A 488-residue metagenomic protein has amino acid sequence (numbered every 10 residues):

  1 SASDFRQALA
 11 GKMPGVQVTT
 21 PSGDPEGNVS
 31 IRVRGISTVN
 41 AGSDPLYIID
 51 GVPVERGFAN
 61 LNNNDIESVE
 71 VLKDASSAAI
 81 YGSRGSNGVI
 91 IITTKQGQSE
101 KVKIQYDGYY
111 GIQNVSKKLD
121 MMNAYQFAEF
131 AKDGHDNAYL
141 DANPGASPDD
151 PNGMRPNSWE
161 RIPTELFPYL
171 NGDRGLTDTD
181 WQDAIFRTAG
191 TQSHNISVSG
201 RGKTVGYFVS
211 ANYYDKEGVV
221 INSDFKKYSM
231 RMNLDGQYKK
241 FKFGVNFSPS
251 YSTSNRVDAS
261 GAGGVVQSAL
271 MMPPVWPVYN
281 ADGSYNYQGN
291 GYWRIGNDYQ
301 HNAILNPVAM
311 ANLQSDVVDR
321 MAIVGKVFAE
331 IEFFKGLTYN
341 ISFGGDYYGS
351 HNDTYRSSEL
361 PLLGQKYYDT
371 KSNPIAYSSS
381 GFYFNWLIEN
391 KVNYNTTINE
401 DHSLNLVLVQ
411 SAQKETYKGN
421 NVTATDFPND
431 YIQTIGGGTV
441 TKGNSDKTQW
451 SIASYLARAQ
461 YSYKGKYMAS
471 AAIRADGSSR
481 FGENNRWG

Functional and structural regions predicted by a protein language model:
S1-R231, D235-Y238, K242-N246, G261-A262 (+1 more regions): Short, small/polar-rich motifs associated with maturation and membrane association, primarily at protein termini
Y47, V278-Y279, Y461: Short aromatic-centered micro-motifs
Q98-D178, G218-F225, S229-V324, N340-S454 (+1 more regions): Surface-exposed loop/interface segments of Gram-negative outer-membrane beta-barrel transport/assembly proteins
H194-G200, A453-Y463: Structured alpha-helical segments in the cores of large, soluble enzyme domains
R201-T204, Q237-K240, I331-L337, T396-E400 (+1 more regions): Outer-membrane beta-barrel strand-turn architecture
A211-E217, A469-F481: Transmembrane beta-strand segments that form the barrel wall of outer-membrane beta-barrel proteins
S342, V409, R458-Q460, A469-A472: Exposed, low-structure sequence patches enriched in small/polar residues
E483-G488: Short glycine/threonine-rich loop-to-helix capping motif typified by GTGT followed within a few residues by an Asp-Pro
